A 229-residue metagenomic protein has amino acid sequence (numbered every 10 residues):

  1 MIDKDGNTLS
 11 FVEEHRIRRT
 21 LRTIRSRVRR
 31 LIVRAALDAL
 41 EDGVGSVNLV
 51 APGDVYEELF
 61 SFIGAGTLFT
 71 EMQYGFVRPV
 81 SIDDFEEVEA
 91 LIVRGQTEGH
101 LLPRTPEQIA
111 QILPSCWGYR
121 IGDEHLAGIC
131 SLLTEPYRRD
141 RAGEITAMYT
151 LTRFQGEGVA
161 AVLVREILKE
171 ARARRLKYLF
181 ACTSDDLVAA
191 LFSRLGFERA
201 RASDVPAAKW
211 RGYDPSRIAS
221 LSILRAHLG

Functional and structural regions predicted by a protein language model:
M1-Q111, G156: C-terminal catalytic "cap/lid" subdomain
G45, K177, E198: Short acidic/polar active-site loop segments enriched in Thr and Asp
P103-T150: A conserved beta-strand-loop-helix scaffold within acyl/acetyltransferase catalytic domains
T150, G156-K169: Conserved acetyl-CoA-binding loop-helix of GNAT-fold acetyltransferases
A171-S184: Conserved GNAT acetyl-CoA-binding A-motif
D185-Y213: Conserved active-site alpha-helix within GNAT-family acetyltransferase domains
